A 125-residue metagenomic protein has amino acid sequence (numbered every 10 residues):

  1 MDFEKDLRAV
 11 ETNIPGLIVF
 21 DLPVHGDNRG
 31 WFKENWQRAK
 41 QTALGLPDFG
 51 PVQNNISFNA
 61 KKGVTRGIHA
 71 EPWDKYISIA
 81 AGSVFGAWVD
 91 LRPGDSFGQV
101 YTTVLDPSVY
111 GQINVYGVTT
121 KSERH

Functional and structural regions predicted by a protein language model:
M1-Y110: Non-catalytic, conserved peripheral segments adjacent to functional cores
T103-H125: Conserved metal-binding segment of the jelly-roll/cupin
